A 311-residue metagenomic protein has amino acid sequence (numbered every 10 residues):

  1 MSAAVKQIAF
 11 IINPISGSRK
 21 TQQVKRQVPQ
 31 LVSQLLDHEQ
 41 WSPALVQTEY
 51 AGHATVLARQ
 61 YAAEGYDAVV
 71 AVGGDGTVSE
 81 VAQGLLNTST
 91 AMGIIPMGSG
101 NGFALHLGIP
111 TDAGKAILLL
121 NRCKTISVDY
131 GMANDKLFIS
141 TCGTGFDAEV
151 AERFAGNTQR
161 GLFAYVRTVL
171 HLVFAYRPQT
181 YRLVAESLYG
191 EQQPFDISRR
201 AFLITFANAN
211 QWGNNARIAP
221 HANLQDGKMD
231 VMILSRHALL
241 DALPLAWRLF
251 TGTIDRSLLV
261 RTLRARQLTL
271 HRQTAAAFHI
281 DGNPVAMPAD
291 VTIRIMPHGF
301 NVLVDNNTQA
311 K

Functional and structural regions predicted by a protein language model:
M1-V69, Q309-K311: ATP/NTP phosphate-donor binding region
T48, N87-A91, I95-L203: Catalytic core of DAGKc-family lipid kinases
A71-D75: N-terminal glycine-rich "phosphate-gripper" loop used for MgATP/nucleotide binding and carboxylate activation
G76-T90: Short Gly/Thr/Asp-enriched flexible loops that form oxyanion-binding sites at enzyme active sites
G143, D147, T205-H221, P284: Glycine-rich phosphate/pyrophosphate-binding beta-alpha loops
G156-R167, P220-D241: Gly/Ser/Thr-rich active-site loops/lids in small-molecule metabolic enzymes that frequently grip phosphoryl groups
S198, N223, I233-K311: ATP/nucleoside-binding phosphotransfer catalytic cores, i.e., glycine-rich phosphate-binding loops
